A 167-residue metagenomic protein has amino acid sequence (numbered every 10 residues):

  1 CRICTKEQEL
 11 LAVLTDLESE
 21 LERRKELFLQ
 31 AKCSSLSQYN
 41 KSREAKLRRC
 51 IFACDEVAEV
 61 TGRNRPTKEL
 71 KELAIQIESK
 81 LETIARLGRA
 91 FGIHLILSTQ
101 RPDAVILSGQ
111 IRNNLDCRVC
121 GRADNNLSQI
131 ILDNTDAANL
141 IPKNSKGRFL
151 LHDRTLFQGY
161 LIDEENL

Functional and structural regions predicted by a protein language model:
C1-C33, R48-D133, A138-I141, L151 (+1 more regions): P-loop NTPase catalytic phosphate-binding loop
Q38-R48: Short amphipathic alpha-helices and their capping/turn segments at secondary-structure boundaries
S42-E44, L140-P142, R154: A general structural signal for short secondary-structure junctions and capping/turn motifs
K143, L150-L167: C-terminal alpha-helical "lid" subdomain
